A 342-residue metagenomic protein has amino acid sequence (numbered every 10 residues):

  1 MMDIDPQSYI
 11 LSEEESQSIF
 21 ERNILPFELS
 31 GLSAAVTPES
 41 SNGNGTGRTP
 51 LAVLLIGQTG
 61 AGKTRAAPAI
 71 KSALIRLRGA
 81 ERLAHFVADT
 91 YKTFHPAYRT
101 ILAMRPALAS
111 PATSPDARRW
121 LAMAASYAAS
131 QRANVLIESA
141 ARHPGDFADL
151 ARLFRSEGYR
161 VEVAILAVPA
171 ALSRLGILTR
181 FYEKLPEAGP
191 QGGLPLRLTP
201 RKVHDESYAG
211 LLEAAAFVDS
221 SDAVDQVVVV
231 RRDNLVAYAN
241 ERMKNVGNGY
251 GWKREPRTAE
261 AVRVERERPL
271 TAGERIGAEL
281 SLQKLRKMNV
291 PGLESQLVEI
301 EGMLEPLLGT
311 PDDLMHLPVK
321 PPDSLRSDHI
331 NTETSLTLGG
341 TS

Functional and structural regions predicted by a protein language model:
M1-S30, P96: Charged, amphipathic alpha-helical linker segments immediately N-terminal to NTP-binding catalytic cores
P26-T46: Pre-Walker A adenine-sensing motif
Q58-T59: The conserved Walker
K63: Conserved lysine of the Walker
A66, I70: Hydrophobic positions on the alpha1 helix immediately C-terminal to the Walker A/P-loop
R78-A151: Conserved nucleotide-sensing/catalytic segment adjacent to the nucleotide-binding pocket in NTP-handling enzymes
R155-I177: Conserved phosphate-donor/acceptor-positioning beta-strand/loop module used by diverse small-molecule
L175-E333, T337-G340: Conserved GTP-binding G-domain of TRAFAC-class P-loop NTPases and closely related GTPase folds
